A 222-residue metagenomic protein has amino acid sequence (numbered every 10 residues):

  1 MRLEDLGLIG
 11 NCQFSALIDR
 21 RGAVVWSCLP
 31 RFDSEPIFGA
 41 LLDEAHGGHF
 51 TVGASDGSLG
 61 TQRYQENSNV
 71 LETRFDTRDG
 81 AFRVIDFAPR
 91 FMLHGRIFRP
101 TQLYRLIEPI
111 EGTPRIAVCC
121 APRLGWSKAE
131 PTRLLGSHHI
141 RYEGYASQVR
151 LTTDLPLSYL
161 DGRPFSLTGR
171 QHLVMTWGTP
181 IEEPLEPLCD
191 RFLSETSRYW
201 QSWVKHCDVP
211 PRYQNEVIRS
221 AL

Functional and structural regions predicted by a protein language model:
M1-L222: Acidic, mature catalytic/reactive cores of soluble proteins
